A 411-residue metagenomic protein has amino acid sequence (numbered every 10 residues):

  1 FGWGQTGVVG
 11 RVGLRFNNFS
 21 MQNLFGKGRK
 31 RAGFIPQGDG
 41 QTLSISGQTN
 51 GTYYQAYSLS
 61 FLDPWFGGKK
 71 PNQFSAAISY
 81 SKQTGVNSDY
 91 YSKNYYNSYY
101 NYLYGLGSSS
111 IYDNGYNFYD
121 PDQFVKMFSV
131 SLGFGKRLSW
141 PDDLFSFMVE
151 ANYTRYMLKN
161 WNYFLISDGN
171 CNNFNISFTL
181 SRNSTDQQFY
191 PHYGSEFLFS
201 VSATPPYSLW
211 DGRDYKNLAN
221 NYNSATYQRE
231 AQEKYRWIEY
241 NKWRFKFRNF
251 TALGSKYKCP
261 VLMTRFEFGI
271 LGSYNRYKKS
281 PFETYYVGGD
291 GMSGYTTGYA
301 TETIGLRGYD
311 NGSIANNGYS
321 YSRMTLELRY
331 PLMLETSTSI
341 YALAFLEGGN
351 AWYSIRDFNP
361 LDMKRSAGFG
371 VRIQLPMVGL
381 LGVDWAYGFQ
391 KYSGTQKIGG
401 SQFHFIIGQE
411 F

Functional and structural regions predicted by a protein language model:
F1-T6, R15, K159-L332, S337 (+3 more regions): C-terminal outer-membrane beta-barrel translocator/porin domains of Gram-negative envelope proteins and their
F1-Y190, E196, A386-F411: Gram-negative/organellar outer-membrane beta-barrel architecture
Y53, K126, N172, E239 (+2 more regions): Short, glycine/acidic-rich beta->alpha junctions
K69, L138-F145, G254-P260, E335-S337 (+1 more regions): Secondary-structure transition into beta-strands, especially the periplasmic turns and strand N-termini that construct
Q83, M333, G349-A351, P376-V378 (+1 more regions): Short Gly/Pro-enriched loop/turn and capping motifs at secondary-structure junctions
Y91-N94, P281-E283, N359: Short secondary-structure boundary/capping segments
M292-G298, R356-F411: C-terminal beta-signal and terminal closure region of outer-membrane beta-barrel proteins
A342-E347, D362, S366: Small/polar glycine-rich anion-binding or flexible loop at a beta-alpha turn
